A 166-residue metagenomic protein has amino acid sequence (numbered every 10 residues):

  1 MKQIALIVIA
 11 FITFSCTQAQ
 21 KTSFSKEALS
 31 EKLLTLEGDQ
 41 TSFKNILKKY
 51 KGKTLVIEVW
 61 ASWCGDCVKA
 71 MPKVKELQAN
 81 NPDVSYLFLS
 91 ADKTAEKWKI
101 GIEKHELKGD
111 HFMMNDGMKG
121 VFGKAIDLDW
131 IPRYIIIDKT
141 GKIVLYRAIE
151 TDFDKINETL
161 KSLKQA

Functional and structural regions predicted by a protein language model:
M1-S25: Bacterial Sec-dependent N-terminal signal peptides
Q20-E37: Domain-scale detector for complete catalytic domains at protein termini or as standalone homologs
E27, A79-M118, I131: Conserved segment of the thioredoxin-like fold in thiol-based oxidoreductases
K32-L55: A short beta-strand-turn-helix
K53-L55, V59-W63, W130: Short pre-active-site segment immediately N-terminal to redox-active cysteine/selenocysteine motifs in thiol-based
I57, L87-L89, I135: Conserved hydrophobic packing residues within short motifs/helices of P-loop NTPase cores of ABC-family ATPases
V59-E76: Conserved redox-active cysteine motifs that mediate thiol-disulfide chemistry, especially di-cysteine Cys-X(1-2)-Cys
L107, M114-K161: Thiol/disulfide oxidoreductase modules built on the thioredoxin-like
